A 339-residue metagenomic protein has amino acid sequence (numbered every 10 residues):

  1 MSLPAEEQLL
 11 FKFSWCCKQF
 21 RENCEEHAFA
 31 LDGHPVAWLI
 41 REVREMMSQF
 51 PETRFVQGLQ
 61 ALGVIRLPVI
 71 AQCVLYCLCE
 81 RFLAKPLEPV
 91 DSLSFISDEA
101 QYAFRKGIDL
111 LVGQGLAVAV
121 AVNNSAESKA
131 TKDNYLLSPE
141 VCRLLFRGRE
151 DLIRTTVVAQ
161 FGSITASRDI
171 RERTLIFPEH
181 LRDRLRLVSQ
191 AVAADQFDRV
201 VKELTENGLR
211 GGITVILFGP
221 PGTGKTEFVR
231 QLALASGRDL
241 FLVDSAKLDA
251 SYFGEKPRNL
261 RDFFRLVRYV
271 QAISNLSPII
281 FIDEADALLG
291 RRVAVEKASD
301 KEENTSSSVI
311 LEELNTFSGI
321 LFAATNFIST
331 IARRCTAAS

Functional and structural regions predicted by a protein language model:
M1-L152: Intrinsically disordered, low-complexity N-terminal extensions of AAA+/P-loop NTPases that precede the structured
M47-P51, V157-G162, G237-D239: Active-site-adjacent bridging/hinge elements
E52-F55, S163-A166, L242: Surface-exposed beta-strand-to-loop junctions that form interaction patches on eukaryotic regulatory domains
V64-P68, Q101-F104, L175-E179, R210 (+2 more regions): Conserved phosphate/pyrophosphate-binding and hydrolysis machinery centered on Walker-type P-loop NTPases, extending
C79-L83, L116, A166, Q190-A194 (+1 more regions): Non-catalytic alpha-helical coupling and interface elements of nucleotide-dependent molecular machines and regulators
S138-R182, R186-Q190, D286: Conserved ASCE P-loop NTPase core motifs with emphasis on AAA+ ATPases
E179-S339: Walker A/P-loop NTP-binding motif of AAA+ ATPase domains
